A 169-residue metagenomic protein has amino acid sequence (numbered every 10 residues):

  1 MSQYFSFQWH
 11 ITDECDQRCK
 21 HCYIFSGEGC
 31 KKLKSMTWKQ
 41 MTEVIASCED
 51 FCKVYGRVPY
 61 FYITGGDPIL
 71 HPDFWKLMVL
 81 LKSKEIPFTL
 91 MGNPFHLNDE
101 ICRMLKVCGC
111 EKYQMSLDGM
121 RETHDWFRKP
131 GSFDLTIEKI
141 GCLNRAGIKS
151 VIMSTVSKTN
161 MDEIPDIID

Functional and structural regions predicted by a protein language model:
M1-E111: Conserved alpha-helical substructure of the radical SAM core
Q17, E122, S150: Glycine-centered loop/turn positions within well-structured domains that cap or flank conserved ligand/cofactor-binding
M36, P72, G131, T159-D162: Residue-level signal for the nucleotide or nucleotide-sugar donor/cofactor binding architecture
P68-I69, P94-D99, Y113-P130, S157-T159: Conserved radical SAM core fold
L77, L81, D162-D169: Short, electropositive alpha-helical surface patch
K106-G109, G131-F133, I168-D169: Short, hinge-like loop/turn segments at secondary-structure boundaries
R128-R145: Glycine-rich S-adenosyl-L-methionine
I140-E163, I167: Conserved strand-turn element in the central/C-terminal portion of the radical SAM core barrel that lines
